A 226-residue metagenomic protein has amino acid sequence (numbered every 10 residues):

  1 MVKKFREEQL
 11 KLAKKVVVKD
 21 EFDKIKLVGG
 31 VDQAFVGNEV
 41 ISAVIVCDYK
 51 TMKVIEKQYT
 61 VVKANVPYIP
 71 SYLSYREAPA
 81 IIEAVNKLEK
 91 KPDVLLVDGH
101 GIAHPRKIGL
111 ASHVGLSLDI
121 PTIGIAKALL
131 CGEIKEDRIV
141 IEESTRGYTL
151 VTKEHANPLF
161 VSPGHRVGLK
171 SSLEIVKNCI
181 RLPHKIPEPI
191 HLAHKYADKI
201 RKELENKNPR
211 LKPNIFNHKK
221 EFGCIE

Functional and structural regions predicted by a protein language model:
M1-K19, K57, A78, E83 (+3 more regions): C-terminal binding/interaction regions
E21-I25: Signal-transducing coiled-coil linker helices
K26-V36: Two-metal-ion RNase H-like nuclease active-site motif
V36-K91: A glycine-rich, hydrophobic loop/mini-helix early in the fold
Y68-S71, D98-P105, N157-P163: Flexible, glycine/proline-enriched loop segments at strand-loop-helix junctions that form or flank small-ligand binding
I82-V114, L118-I120: Catalytic-site beta-strand/loop segments enriched in glycine and acidic/polar residues
G99-I102, A126-C131: Acidic, glycine-rich active-site loops and adjacent beta-strand->loop/helix elements that engage anionic groups
